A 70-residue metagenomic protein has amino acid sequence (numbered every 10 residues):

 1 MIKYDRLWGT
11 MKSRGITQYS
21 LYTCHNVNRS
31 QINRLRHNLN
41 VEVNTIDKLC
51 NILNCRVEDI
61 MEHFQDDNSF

Functional and structural regions predicted by a protein language model:
M1-S20: A short, Lys/Arg-rich alpha-helix, primarily the initiator
Y4-D5, R29, V43-I46: Short alpha-helical elements of helix-turn-helix
W8, Y19, N33, D47 (+1 more regions): Residues within the helices of the helix-turn-helix
G9, S13, R34, M61-F70: Short, charged recognition helix plus adjacent turn of helix-turn-helix-like nucleic-acid-binding domains
K12, T23, N51: Alpha-helical residues within the helix-turn-helix
G15-N33: Short alpha-helical DNA-recognition segment
N38-N51: Short, basic-rich loop-to-helix N-cap that marks the start of a DNA-contacting helix
